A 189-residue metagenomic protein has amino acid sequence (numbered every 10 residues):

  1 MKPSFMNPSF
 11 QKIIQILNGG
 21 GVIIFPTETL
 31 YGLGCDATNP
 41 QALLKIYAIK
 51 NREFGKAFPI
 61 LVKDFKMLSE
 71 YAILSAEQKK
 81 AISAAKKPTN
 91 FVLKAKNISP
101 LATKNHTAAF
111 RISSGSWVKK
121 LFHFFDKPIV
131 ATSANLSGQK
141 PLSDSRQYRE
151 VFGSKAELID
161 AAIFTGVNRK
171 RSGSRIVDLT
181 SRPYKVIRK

Functional and structural regions predicted by a protein language model:
M1-K189: Active-site-adjacent structural elements in enzyme catalytic cores
